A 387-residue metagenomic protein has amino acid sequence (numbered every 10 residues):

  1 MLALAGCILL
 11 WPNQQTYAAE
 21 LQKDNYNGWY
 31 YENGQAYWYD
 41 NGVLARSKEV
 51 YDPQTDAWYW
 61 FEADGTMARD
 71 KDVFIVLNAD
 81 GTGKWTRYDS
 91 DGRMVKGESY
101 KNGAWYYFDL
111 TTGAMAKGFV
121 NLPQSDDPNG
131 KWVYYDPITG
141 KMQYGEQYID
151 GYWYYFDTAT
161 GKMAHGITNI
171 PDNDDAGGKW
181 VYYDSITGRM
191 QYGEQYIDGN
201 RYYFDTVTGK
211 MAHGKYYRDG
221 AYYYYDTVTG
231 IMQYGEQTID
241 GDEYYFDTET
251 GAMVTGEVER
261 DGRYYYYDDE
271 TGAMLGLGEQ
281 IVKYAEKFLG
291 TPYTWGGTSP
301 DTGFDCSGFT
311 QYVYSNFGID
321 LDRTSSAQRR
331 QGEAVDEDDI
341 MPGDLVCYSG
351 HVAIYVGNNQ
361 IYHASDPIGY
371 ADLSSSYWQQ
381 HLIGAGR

Functional and structural regions predicted by a protein language model:
M1-Q280: Extracellular adhesion/carbohydrate-binding repeat motifs centered on closely spaced tryptophans
Q14, A273-Y284, I319-D336, G350-V352 (+1 more regions): Aromatic- and glycine-rich peptidoglycan recognition patches
P53, D80, D175, G276-L277 (+3 more regions): Extracytoplasmic/periplasmic, Sec-exported soluble proteins
D64, A159, F317, N358-Q360: Short loop segments at secondary-structure junctions
Y284-P342: Catalytic cysteine-centered active-site loop
